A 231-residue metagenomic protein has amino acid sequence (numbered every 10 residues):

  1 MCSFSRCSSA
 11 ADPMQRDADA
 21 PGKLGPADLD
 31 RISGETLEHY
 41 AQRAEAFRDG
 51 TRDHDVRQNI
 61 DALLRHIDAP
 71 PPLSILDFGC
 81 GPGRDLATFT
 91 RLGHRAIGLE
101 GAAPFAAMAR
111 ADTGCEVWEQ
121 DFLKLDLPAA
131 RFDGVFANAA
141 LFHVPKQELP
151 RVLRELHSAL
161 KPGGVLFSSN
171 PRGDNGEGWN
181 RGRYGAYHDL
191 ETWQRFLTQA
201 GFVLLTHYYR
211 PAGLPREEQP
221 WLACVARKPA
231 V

Functional and structural regions predicted by a protein language model:
Q15-P70: Conserved class I S-adenosyl-L-methionine
L76, P82-K124: Class I SAM-dependent methyltransferase SAM/SAH-binding core
L123-V135: A short acidic, Gly/Pro-enriched loop at the edge of an enzyme's catalytic core that lines a small-molecule cofactor
P150-P162: A short glycine-rich, Lys/Arg-flanked "PGG" loop and its adjoining helix->strand segment in the class I
G163-N170: Conserved beta-strand signature within the Rossmann-like core of class I S-adenosyl-L-methionine
E177-T192: Acceptor-substrate binding/catalytic loop of class I
F202-G213: Conserved S-adenosyl-L-methionine
G213-V231: Core SAM-dependent methyltransferase catalytic element
